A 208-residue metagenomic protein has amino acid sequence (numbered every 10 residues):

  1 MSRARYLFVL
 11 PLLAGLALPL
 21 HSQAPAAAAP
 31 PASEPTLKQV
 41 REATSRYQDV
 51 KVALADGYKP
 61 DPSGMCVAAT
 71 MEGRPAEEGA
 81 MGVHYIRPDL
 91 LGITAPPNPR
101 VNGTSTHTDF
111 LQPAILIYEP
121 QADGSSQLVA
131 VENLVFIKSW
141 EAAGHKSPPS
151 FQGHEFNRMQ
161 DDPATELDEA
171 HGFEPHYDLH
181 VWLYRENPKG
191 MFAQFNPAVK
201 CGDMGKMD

Functional and structural regions predicted by a protein language model:
M1-V9: Bacterial N-terminal signal peptides that target proteins for export
R3, Q23-A24: N-terminal acidic, proline/glycine-rich, low-complexity intrinsically disordered segments
F8-P19: Bacterial N-terminal signal peptides
A24-D208: Primary mode marks residue(s) on the alpha4-beta5-alpha5 output face of response regulator receiver
